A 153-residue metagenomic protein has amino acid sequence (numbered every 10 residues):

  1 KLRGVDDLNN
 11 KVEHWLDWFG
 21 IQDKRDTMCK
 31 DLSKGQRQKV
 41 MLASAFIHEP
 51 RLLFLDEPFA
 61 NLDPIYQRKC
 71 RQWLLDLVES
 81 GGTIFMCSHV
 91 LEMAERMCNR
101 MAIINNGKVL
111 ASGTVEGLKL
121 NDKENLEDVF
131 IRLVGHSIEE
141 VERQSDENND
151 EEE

Functional and structural regions predicted by a protein language model:
K1, D6-K24: Conserved ABC ATPase "signature" region
M28-L32: Conserved ABC ATPase signature
E49: Conserved catalytic motifs of ABC-family nucleotide-binding domains
L53-D56: Catalytic Walker B motif of ABC-type/P-loop ATPase nucleotide-binding domains
A94-R96: A short, surface-exposed alpha-helical micro-motif characterized by mixed small hydrophobic and charged/polar residues
S112-G113: ABC ATPase "signature
